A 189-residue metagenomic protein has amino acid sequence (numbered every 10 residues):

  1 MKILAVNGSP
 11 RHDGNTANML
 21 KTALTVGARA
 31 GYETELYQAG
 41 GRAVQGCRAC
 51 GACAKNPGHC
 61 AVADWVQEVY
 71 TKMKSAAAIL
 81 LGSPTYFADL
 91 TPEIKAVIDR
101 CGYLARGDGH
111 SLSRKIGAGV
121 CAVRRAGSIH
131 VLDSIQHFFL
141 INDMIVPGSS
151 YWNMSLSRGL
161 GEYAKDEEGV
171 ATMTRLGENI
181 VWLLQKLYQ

Functional and structural regions predicted by a protein language model:
M1, G8-R11, L24, R29 (+2 more regions): Glycine-rich phosphate/pyrophosphate-binding loop and the adjoining helix
V6-G8, A39, C121-R124: Cofactor-binding loop segments of dinucleotide-utilizing enzymes, especially the Rossmann-like FAD- and NAD(P)+-binding
P10-M19: Glycine- and acidic-residue-enriched helix-capping/strand-helix junction motifs
M19-A30, I135: Hydrophobic residues within alpha-helices that form the first helical element adjacent to the glycine-rich loop
Y32-R42: A short beta-strand-loop structural module common to alpha/beta enzyme folds
R42-M73: Cysteine-cluster motifs in flexible loop/terminal segments that predominantly coordinate metals
A61-I145, S150: Helix-loop-strand module that forms the ligand-binding subsite of alpha/beta enzymes
